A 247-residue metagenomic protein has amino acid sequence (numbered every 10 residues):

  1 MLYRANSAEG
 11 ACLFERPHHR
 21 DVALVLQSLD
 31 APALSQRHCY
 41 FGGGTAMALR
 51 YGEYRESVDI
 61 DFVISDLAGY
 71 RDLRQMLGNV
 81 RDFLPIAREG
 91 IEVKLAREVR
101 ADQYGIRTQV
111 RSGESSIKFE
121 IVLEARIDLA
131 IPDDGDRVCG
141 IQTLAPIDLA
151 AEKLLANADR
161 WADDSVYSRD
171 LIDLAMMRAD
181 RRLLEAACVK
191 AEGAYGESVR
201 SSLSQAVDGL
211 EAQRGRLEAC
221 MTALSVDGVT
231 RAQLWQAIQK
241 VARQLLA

Functional and structural regions predicted by a protein language model:
M1-A247: Compositionally biased terminal segments of proteins
